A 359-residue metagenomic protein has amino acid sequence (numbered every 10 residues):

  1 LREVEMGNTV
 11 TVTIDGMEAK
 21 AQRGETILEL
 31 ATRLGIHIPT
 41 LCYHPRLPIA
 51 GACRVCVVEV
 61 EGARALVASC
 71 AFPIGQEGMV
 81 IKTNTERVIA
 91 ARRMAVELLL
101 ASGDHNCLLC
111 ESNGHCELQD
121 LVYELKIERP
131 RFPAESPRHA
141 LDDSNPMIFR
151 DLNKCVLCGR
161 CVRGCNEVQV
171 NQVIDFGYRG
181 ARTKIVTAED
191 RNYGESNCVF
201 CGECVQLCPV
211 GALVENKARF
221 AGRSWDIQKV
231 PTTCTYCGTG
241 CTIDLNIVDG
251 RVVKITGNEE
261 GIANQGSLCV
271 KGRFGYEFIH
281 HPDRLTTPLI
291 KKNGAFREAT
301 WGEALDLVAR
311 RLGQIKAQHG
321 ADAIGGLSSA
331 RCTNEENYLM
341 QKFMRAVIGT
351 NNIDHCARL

Functional and structural regions predicted by a protein language model:
E3, G7-K20, G24, T32 (+3 more regions): N-terminal export/assembly segments and adjacent metallocofactor-ligating motifs of anaerobic energy-metabolism
E18-Q76, R87-A91: N-terminal cofactor/phosphate-binding cores enriched in small/glycine residues, especially glycine-rich loops such as
